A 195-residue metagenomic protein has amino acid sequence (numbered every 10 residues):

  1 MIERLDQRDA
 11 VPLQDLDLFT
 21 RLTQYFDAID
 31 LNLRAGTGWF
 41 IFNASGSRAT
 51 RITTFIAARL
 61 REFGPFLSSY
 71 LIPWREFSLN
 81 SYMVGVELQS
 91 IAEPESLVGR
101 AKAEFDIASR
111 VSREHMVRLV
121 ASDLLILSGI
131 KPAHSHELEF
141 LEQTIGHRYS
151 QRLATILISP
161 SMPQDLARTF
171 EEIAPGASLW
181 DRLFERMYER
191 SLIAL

Functional and structural regions predicted by a protein language model:
M1-A35, S191-L195: A short, basic N-terminal segment
L18-F26, I52-I56, D106-S112, L141: Well-ordered, non-membrane alpha-helical segments in soluble/globular domains
I29-D30, E114-M116, V120, I145-G146: Short, flexible, glycine/charge-rich loop motifs used to bind or transfer phosphoryl groups or to couple energy/partner
R34-A35, L119-S122, R148-R152: Short loop/turn elements that form and flank the Walker-type P-loop nucleotide-binding site in RecA-like NTPase cores
G36-F40, L124, A154-I156: Residue-level preference for the first positions of well-ordered beta-strands
I41-T53, R61-V120: Short glycine-rich substrate-engagement loop in P-loop NTPases that contacts/grips substrate
A57, L79, K102-A103, S109 (+1 more regions): Replace "adjacent to P-loop NTPase cores in ATP/GTP-dependent enzymes" with "adjacent to NTP-binding cores
